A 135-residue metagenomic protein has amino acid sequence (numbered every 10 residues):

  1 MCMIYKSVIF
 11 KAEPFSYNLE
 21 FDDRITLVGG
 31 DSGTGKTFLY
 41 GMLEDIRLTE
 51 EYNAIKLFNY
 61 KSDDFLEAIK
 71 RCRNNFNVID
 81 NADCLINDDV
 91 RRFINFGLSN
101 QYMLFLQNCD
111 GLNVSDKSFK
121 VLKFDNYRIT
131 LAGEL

Functional and structural regions predicted by a protein language model:
M1-Y17, L135: N-terminal pre-Walker A segment at the start of P-loop NTPase domains
N18-D23: Phosphate-binding P-loop
V28: Hydrophobic anchor at the beta1->P-loop junction of P-loop NTPases
T34-K36: Conserved glycine(s) of the Walker
L39-Y40: Post-Walker A alpha-helix
D45-I55: Post-Walker A helix-loop "phosphate-sensing" segment adjacent to the P-loop in P-loop NTPases
K61-C109: Conserved nucleotide-sensing/catalytic segment adjacent to the nucleotide-binding pocket in NTP-handling enzymes
G97-L135: C-terminal lobe/lid and adjacent interdomain/linker elements of RecA-like ASCE P-loop ATPase modules
